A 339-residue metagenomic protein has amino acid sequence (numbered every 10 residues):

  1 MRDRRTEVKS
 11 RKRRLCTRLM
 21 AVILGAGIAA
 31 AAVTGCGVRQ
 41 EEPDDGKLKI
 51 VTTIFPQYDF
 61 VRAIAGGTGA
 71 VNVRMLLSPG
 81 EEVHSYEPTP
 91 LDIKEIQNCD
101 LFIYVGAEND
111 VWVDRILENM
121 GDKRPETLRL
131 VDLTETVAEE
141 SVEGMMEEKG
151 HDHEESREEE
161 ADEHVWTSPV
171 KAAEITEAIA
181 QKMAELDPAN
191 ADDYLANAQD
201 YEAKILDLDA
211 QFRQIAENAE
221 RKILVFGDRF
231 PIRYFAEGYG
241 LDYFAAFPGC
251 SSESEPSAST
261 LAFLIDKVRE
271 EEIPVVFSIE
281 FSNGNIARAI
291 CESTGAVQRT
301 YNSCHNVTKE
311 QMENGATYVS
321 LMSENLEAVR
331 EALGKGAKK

Functional and structural regions predicted by a protein language model:
M1-R14: N-terminal secretory signal peptides that target proteins for export/translocation
R2, A32-K339: Extracytoplasmic metal-acquisition and chelation regions
L15-V38: Sec-dependent N-terminal signal peptides of Gram-positive bacterial secreted proteins and lipoproteins
